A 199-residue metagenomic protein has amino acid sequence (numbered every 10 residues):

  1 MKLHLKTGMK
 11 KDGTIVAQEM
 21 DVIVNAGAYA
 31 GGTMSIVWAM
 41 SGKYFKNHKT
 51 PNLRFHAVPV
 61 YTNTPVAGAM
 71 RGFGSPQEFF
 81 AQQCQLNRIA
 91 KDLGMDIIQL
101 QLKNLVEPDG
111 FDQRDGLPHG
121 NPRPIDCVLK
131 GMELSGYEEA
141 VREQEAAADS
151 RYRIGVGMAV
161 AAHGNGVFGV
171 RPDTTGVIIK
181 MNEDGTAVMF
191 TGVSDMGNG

Functional and structural regions predicted by a protein language model:
M1-K2, P124: Amphipathic alpha-helical segments in well-structured domains
K2-C84, A162-T174: Glycine-rich loop/linker segments at domain edges
H4-K6, K10, Q18-D21, I98 (+4 more regions): Generic beta-strand/beta-sheet core signal
M9-A39, D92-L129: Molybdopterin (Moco) oxidoreductase catalytic core of the xanthine/aldehyde oxidoreductase family
G31-F45, A69-N104, D126, K130 (+3 more regions): Alpha-helical support elements that line or immediately flank enzyme active sites and cofactor-binding pockets
T62, Q113, T191: Ser/Thr-centric signal marking residues that sit in or immediately flank functional binding/regulatory motifs
L105-T186: Helix-loop-helix junctions that connect adjacent transmembrane helices in secondary transporters/permeases, recognized
